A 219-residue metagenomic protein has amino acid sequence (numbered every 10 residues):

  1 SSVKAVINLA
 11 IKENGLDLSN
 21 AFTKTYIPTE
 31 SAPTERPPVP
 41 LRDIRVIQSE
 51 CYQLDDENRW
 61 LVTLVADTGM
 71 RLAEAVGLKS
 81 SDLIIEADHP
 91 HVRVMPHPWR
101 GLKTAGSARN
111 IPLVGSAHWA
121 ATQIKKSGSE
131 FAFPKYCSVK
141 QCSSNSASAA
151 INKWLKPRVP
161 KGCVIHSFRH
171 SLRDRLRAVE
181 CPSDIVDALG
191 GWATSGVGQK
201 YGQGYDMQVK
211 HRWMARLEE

Functional and structural regions predicted by a protein language model:
S1, D17-V76, R169: Basic, Lys/Arg- and aromatic-enriched nucleic-acid-binding interface segment
S1-I11, T25, L113, A147: Non-catalytic DNA-binding core/recognition domains of DNA-processing enzymes
V3, I7, A75, I165-V179 (+1 more regions): Short, basic/aromatic-rich helical patch in the C-terminal catalytic core of site-specific tyrosine
V6, H97-P98, V114-K161, L172: Active-site/catalytic core of tyrosine-dependent DNA strand-transfer enzymes
N8-A21, V65-P90, S183-D187: Short, charged phosphate-coordinating catalytic segments
K24-I27, G77-A120: Conserved tyrosine-mediated DNA breakage-rejoining catalytic core shared by Y-recombinases
E30-S31, P38, P98, S138-V139 (+1 more regions): Catalytic-site neighborhood detector that most strongly recognizes the C-terminal catalytic loop/helix of tyrosine
L83-H89, K161-G162, C181-G202: Short, polar N-cap/turn motifs at the start of nucleic acid-interacting alpha helices
